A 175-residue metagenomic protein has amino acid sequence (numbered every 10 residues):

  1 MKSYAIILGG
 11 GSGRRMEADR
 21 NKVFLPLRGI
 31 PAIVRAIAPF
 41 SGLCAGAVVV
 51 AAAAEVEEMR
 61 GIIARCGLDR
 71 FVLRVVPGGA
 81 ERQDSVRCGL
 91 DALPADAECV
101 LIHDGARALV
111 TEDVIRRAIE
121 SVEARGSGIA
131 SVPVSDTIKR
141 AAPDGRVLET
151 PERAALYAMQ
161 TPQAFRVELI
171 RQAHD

Functional and structural regions predicted by a protein language model:
M1-E57: N-terminal glycine-rich phosphate-binding loop and ensuing alpha1 helix
I6-G10, V50-A51, I102-H103, S131-P133 (+1 more regions): Short beta-strand segments
I7, I33, G89, H103-D104 (+2 more regions): Residue-level signal for inorganic ion chemistry
G11-R14, A54-E55, A80-E81, G105-A108 (+1 more regions): Short glycine-rich anion-binding loops that position phosphate/pyrophosphate groups of nucleotides and phosphorylated
M16, F40, M59-I63, A118 (+1 more regions): Hydrophobic packing residues within well-ordered alpha-helices of enzyme cores
I33-E98: Conserved N-terminal catalytic core of the sugar/cofactor nucleotidyltransferase
D96-R107: Short beta-strand-to-loop acidic/aromatic patch adjacent to the donor-nucleotide binding site
L109-D175: Conserved core of the sugar-phosphate nucleotidyltransferase
